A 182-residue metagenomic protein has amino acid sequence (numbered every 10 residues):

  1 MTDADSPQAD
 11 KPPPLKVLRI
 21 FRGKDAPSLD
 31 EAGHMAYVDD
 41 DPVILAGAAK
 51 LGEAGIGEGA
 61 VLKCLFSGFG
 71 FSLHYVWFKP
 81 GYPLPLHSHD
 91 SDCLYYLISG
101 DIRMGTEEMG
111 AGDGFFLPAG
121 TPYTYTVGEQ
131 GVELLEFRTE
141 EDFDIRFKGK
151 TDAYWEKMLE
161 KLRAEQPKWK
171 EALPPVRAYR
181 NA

Functional and structural regions predicted by a protein language model:
M1-G70, D152, K161-A182: A short, N-terminal "cap"/entry segment at the start of jelly-roll beta-barrel domains of the cupin/DSBH fold
G55-G59, F69-S88: Conserved short histidine dyad/triad with adjacent acidic residue
C64, L73-W77, L94, G114-F116 (+1 more regions): Conserved hydrophobic/aromatic beta-strand scaffold that supports enzyme active sites
G68, K79, H89, L97 (+2 more regions): A short, compositionally biased micro-patch
W77-P80, S88-R103, E108: Short, conserved beta-strand element in jelly-roll/cupin
M104-Y123: Short acidic-glycine-tyrosine-enriched beta hairpin
T124-A182: Double-stranded beta-helix
